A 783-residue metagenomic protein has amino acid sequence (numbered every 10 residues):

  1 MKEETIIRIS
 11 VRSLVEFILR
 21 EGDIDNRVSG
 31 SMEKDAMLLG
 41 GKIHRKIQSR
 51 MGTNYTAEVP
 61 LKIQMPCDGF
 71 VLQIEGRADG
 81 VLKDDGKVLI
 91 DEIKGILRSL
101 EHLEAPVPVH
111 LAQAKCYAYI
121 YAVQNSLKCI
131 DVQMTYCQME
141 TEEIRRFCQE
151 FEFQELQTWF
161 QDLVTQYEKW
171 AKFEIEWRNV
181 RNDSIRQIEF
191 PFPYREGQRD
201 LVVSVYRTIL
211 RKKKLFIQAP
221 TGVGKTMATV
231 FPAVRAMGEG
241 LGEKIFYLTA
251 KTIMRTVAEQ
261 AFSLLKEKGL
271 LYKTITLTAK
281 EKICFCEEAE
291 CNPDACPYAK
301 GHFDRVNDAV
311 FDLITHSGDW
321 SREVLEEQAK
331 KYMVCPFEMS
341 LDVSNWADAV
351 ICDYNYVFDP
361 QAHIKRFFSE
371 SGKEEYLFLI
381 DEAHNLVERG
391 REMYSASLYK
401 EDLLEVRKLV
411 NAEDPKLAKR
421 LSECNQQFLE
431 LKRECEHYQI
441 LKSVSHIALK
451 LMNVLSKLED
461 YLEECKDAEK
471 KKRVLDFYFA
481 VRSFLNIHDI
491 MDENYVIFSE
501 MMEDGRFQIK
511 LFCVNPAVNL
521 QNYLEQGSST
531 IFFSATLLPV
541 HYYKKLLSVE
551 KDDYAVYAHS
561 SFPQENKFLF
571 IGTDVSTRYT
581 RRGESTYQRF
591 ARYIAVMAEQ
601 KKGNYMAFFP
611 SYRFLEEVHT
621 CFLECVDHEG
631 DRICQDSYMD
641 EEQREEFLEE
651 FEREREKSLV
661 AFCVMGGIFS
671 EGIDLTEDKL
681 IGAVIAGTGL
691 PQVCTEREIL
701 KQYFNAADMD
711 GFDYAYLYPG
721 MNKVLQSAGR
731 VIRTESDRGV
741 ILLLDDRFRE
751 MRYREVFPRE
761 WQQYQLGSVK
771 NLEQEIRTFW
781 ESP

Functional and structural regions predicted by a protein language model:
M1-K87: Metal-dependent nuclease catalytic cores that hydrolyze phosphodiester bonds in DNA/RNA, characterized by
I63-Q157: Mg2+/Mn2+-dependent nuclease catalytic core
I175-Q218: Conserved pre-motif I regulatory segment
N182, I188, L241-V350, F358 (+4 more regions): A substrate-engagement module of RecA-like helicase motors
L210-P232: Walker A/P-loop
T229, T256, Y332-A349, D353-E459 (+3 more regions): Signature of the SF2 helicase/ATPase Hel1-core->accessory helical subdomain module
L325-V350, Q361-F368, D460-S576, R581-T586 (+1 more regions): A contiguous, basic/glycine-rich beta-loop/short-helix subdomain that forms a polymer-engagement track
T573-S585, D636-R749: Conserved RecA-like P-loop NTPase helicase motor core
